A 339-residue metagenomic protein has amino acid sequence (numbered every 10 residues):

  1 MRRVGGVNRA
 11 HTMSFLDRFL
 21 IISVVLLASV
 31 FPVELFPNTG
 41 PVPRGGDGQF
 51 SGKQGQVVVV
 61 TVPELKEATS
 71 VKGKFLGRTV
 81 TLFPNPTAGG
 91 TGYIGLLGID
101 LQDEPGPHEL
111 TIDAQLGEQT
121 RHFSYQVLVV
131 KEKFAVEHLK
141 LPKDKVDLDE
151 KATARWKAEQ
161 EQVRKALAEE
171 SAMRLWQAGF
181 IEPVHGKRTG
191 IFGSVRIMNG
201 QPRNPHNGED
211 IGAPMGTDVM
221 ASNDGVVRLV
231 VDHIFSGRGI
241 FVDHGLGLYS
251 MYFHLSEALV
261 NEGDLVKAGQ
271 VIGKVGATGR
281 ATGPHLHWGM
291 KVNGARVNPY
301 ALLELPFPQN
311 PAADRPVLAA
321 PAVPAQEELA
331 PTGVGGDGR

Functional and structural regions predicted by a protein language model:
I21-F31: Bacterial N-terminal signal peptides
F36-G55: N-terminal edge beta-strand
G45-D47, S124-S236, A325-R339: Surface-exposed, glycine-biased beta-strand/turn segments
V57-L65: Aromatic/hydrophobic beta-strand junction motif of beta-rich domains
T69-T81: Change to "...patches in solvent-exposed regions of secreted, membrane-anchored, or virion-exposed structural
I94-I99, G106-E109: Ligand-binding face of N-terminal immunoglobulin V-set domains in extracellular IgSF glycoproteins
I112-A114: Conserved structural position at the C-terminal beta-strand of extracellular beta-sandwich adhesion modules
I181-P321: Catalytic cores of peptidoglycan-degrading enzymes
